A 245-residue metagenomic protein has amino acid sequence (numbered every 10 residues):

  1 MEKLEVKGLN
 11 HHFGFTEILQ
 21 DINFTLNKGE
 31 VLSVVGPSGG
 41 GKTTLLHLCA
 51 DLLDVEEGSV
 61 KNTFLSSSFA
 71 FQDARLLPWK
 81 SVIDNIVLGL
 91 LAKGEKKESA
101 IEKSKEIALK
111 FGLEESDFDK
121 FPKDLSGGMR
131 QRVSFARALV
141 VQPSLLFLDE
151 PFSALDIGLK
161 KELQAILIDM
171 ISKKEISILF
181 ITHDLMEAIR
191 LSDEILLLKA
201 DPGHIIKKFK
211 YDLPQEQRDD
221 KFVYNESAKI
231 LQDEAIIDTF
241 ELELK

Functional and structural regions predicted by a protein language model:
V35-P37: The feature captures the beta-strand-to-loop junction immediately N-terminal to the Walker
A50: Helix-to-loop junction immediately C-terminal to a conserved catalytic motif
E98-S116, D169: Conserved ABC ATPase "signature" region
F121-L125, M129: Conserved ABC ATPase signature
F135: Hydrophobic anchor residue at the start of the ABC signature
V141: Conserved signature/switch motifs of ABC ATPase nucleotide-binding domains
L146-D149: Catalytic Walker B motif of ABC-type/P-loop ATPase nucleotide-binding domains
